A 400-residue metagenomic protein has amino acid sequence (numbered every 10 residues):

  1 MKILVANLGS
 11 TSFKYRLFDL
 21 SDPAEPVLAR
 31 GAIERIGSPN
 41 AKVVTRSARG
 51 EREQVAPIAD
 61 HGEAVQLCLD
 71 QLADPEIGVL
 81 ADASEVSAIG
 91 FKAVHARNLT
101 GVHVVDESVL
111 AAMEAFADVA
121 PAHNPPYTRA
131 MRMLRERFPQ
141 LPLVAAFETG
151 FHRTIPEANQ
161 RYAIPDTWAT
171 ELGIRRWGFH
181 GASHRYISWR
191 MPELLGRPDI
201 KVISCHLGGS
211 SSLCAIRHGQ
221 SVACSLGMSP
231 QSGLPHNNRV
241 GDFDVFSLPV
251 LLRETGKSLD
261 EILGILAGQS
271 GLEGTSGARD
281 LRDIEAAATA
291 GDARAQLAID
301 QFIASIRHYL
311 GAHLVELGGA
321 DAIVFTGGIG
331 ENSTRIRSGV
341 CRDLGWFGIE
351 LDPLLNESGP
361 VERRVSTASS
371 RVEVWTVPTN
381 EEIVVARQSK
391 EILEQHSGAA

Functional and structural regions predicted by a protein language model:
I3, S12-A59, G227: Short glycine-rich, Thr/Ser-proximal phosphate-binding strand/loop in the N-terminal lobe of ATP-dependent enzymes
L8-G9, F91-V94, L207-G209, D321-N332: Glycine-rich beta-strand-to-loop/alpha-helix junction loops that act as flexible
L72, E76-H123, P142-V144, G150-R161: Short beta-strand-loop/turn "lid" adjacent to the catalytic site in phosphate-handling enzymes
F91, P121-P125, P142-F147, R153 (+4 more regions): General beta-strand structural signal in soluble alpha/beta enzymes
F151-E254: Glycine-rich phosphate-binding loop of actin/hexokinase-like ATP-binding domains
I216-R217, V222-S258, G264, G327-S358 (+1 more regions): Catalytic phosphate/nucleotide-handling subdomain of diverse soluble enzymes
T255-A298: A mobile "lid/hinge" subdomain adjacent to the ATP/sugar-phosphate binding pocket shared across diverse ATP-dependent
Q296, D300-E316, A320, G330-A399: Internal helix-turn-beta structural module
